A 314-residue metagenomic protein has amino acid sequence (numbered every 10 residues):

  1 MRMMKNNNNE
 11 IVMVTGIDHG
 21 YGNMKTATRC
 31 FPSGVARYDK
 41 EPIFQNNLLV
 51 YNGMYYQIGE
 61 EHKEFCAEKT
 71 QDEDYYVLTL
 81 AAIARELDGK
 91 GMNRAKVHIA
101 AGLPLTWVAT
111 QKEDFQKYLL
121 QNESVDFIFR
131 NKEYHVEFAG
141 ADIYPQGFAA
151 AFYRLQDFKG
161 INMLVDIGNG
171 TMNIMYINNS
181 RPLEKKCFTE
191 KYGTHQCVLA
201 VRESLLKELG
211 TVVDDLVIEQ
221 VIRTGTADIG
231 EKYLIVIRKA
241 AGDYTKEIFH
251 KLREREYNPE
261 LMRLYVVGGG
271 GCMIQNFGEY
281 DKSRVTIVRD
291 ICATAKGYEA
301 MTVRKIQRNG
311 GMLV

Functional and structural regions predicted by a protein language model:
M1-L164, R181-Q196, E208, L216-V314: Nucleotide/phosphate-binding catalytic cleft detector across ATP-hydrolyzing and phosphate-transferring enzymes
T26, I174-Y176: Conserved blade-register residue in beta-propeller folds
I167-N173: Ser/Thr-glycine-rich phosphate-binding loops at phosphate-binding pockets of nucleotides, nucleotide cofactors
R202-E208: Acidic, metal/cofactor-coordinating or nucleic-acid-engaging core segments within structured domains
